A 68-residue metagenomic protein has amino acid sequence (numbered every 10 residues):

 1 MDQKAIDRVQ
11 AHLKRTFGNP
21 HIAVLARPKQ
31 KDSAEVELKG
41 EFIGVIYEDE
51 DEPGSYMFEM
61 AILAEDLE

Functional and structural regions predicted by a protein language model:
M1-E68: Terminal leader/tail segments of proteins
